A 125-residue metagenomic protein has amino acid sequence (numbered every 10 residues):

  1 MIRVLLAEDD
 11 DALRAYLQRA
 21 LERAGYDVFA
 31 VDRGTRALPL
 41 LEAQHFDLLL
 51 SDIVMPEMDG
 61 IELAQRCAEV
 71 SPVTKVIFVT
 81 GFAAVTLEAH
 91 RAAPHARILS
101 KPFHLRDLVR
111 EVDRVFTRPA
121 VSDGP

Functional and structural regions predicted by a protein language model:
E8: Conserved acidic carboxylate
A15-R23: Charged docking surfaces used in two-component/phosphorelay signaling
F29-L48, E69, L87: Acidic, metal-coordinating helix/loop segments flanking the phosphotransfer/catalytic sites of two-component signaling
R33-R36, D59-L63: Acidic catalytic/metal-coordinating carboxylates
D52: Active-site residues of response regulator receiver
M55: Receiver (REC) domain active-site loop signature in two-component systems and cognate sites in sensor histidine kinases
F103-R114, A120-G124: C-terminal output helix
